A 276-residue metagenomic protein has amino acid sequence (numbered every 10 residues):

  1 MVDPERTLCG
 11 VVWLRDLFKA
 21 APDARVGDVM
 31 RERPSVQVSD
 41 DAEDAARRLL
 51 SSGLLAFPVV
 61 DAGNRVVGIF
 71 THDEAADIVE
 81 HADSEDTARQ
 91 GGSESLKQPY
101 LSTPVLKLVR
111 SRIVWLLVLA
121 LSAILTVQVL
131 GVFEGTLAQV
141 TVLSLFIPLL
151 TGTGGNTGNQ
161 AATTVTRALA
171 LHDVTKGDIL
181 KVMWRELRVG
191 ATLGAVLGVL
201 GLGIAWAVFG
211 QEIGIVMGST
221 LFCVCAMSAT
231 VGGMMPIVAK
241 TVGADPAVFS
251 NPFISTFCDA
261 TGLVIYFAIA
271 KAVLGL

Functional and structural regions predicted by a protein language model:
M1-L145: Cytosolic regulatory modules rich in charged/polar residues
D83-M227, M234-F257, I265-L276: Alpha-helical transmembrane segments and their membrane-interface boundaries that form or gate the permeation pathway
T261: Active-site His/Glu-centered metal-binding helix of metallohydrolases
